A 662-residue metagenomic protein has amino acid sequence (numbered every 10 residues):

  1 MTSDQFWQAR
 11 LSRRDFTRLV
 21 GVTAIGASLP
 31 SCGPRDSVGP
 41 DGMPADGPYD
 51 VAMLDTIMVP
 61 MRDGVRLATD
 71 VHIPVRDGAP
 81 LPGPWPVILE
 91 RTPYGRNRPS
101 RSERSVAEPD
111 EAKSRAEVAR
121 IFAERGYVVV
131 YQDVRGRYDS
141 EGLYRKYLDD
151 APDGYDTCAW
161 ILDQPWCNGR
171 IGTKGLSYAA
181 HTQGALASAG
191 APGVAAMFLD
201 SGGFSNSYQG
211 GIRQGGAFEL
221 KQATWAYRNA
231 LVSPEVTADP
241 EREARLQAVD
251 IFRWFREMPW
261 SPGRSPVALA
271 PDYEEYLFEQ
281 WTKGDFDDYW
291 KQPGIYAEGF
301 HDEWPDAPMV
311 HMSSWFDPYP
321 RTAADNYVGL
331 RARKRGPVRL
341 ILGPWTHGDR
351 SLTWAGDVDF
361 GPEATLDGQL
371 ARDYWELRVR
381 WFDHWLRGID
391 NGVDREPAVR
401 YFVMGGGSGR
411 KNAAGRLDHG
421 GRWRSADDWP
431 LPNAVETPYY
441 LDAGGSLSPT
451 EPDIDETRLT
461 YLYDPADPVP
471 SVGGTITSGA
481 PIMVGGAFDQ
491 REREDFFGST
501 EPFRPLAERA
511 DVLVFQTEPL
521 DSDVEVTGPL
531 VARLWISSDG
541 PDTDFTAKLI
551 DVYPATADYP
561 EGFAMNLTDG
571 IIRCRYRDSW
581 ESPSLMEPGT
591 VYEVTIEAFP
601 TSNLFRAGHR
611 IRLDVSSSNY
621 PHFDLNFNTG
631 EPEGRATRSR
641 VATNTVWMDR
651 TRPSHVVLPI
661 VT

Functional and structural regions predicted by a protein language model:
M1-S12, T23-A24: N-terminal secretory signal peptides
M43-P80, L520: N-terminal cap/lid segment of alpha/beta-hydrolase-fold proteins
L81-L162, T353-T365, P554, Y620: Cap/lid segment of the alpha/beta-hydrolase catalytic domain
N97, R104-E108, A112-A119, E124 (+1 more regions): Accessory cap/linker subdomain of secreted extracellular hydrolases
W166-S177: Alpha/beta-hydrolase fold nucleophile elbow
K174, H181-Q247, W315, K334-V379: A catalytic-pocket lid/entrance helix-loop region that shapes and gates access to the active site across common
R245-V249, R253-R264, A355-T662: C-terminal, loop-rich substrate-recognition/catalytic regions characterized by aromatic stacking residues
H311-S313: Short beta-strand/loop motif that positions the catalytic acidic residue of the alpha/beta-hydrolase fold
